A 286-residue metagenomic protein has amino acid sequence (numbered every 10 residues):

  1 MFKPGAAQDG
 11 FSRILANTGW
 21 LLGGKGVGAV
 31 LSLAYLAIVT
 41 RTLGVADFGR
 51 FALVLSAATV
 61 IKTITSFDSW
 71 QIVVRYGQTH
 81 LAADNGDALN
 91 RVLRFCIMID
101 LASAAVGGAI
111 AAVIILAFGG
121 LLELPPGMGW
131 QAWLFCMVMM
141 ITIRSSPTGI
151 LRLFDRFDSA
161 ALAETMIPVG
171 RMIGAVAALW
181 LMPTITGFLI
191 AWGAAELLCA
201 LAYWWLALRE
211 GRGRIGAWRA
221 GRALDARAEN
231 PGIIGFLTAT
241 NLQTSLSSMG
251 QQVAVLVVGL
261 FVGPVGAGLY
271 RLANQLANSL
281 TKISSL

Functional and structural regions predicted by a protein language model:
M1-F2, R94-L122, A177-W180, A202: Alpha-helical transmembrane segments of multi-pass membrane transport and lipid-handling proteins
M1-G10, I14, I185, Y203-Q251: Interhelical loop/hinge segments that connect adjacent transmembrane helices in multipass membrane
S12-Q71, G108, A112, T238-V265: Signature of the first transmembrane helix
L15, A52, G77, G86-A102 (+1 more regions): Interfacial transmembrane-helix starts/ends
S66-A83, R152-L153, A273, A277-L286: Helix-loop junctions and terminal segments of transmembrane helices in multi-pass membrane transport/translocation
A105, A109, V113-P147: Alpha-helical transmembrane segments of multi-pass membrane proteins
M128-W133, A161-G216, A277: Hydrophobic alpha-helical transmembrane segments
M140-M166, T186: Membrane-interface junctions at transmembrane-helix termini in multi-pass inner-membrane proteins
